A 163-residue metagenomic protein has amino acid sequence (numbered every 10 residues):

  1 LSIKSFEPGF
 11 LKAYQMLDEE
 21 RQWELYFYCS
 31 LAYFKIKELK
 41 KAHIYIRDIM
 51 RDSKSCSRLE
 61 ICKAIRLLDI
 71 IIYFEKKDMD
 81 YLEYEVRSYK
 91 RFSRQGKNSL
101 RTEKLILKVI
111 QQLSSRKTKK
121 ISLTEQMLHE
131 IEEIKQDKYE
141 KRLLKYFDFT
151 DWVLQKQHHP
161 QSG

Functional and structural regions predicted by a protein language model:
K4-Q15, I44-S55, R87-N98, E132: Amphipathic alpha-helical segments of tetratricopeptide repeats
A13-F27, S53-I65, G96-L105, K138-L144: Alpha-solenoid helical repeat architecture
L25, I36-K37, H43, M50: Long, charge-rich C-terminal accessory regions
F27-L31, K35, A64-E75, K108-V109: "A position-specific structural signal for the A-helix of alpha-solenoid helical repeats
L39, I71-I72, D78, K90: C-terminal, active-site-flanking charged/polar segments
R66, D78-G163: C-terminal non-catalytic interaction modules
